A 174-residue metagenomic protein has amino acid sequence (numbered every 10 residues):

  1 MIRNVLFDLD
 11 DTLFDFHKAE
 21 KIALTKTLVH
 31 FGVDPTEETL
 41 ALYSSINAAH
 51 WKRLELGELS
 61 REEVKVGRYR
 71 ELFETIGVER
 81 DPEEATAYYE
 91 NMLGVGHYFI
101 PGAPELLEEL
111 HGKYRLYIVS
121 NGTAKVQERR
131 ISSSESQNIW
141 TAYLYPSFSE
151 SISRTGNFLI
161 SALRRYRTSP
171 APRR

Functional and structural regions predicted by a protein language model:
I2-L9, L13-P101: N-terminal helical cap/lid subdomain that shapes the substrate entry/recognition surface in HAD-like hydrolases
N4-L6, Y117, R173-R174: Hydrophobic "anchor" residues on beta-strands that sit immediately upstream of conserved functional sites
K21-T25, S134-S136, A162: Glycine-rich, phosphate-binding/catalytic loops in enzymes
E79, Q137, S169: Conserved H-loop
E84-A85, M92-V95, A103-S134, Y143-F148 (+1 more regions): Substrate-recognition element of Asp-dependent hydrolases with the DxDx(T/V) motif
I152-R174: Conserved Lys-Pro-Asp/Glu-containing loop-to-beta segment of HAD-superfamily phosphomonoesterases, centered on
